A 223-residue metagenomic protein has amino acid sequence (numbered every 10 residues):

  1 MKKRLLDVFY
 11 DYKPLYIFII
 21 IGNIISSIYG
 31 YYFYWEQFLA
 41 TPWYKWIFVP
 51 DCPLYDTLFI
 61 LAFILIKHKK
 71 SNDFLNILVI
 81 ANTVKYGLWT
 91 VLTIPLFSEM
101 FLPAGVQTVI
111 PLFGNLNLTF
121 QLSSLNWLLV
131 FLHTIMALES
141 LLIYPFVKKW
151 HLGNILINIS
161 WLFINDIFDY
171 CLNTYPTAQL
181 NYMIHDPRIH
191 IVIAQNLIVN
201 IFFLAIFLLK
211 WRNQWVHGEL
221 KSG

Functional and structural regions predicted by a protein language model:
M1-F18: N-terminal membrane topogenic signal
L5-Y10, L65-L78, P145-G153: Membrane-interface helix-boundary motifs at transmembrane edges
I20-E36: Alpha-helical transmembrane segments of multi-pass membrane proteins
F38-F59: Loop-to-helix transition at the N-terminal end of transmembrane alpha-helices
Y44-P50, N115-L128, H185-I191: Short aromatic-rich membrane-water interface segments that cap or initiate transmembrane helices in multi-pass membrane
P53-I66, T134-P145, I193-W211: Hydrophobic cores of alpha-helical transmembrane segments in multi-pass inner/ER membrane proteins, independent
N76-I164: Membrane-proximal helix-loop-helix units in multi-pass membrane proteins
F146-G223: Terminal transmembrane helical module of multi-pass membrane proteins
